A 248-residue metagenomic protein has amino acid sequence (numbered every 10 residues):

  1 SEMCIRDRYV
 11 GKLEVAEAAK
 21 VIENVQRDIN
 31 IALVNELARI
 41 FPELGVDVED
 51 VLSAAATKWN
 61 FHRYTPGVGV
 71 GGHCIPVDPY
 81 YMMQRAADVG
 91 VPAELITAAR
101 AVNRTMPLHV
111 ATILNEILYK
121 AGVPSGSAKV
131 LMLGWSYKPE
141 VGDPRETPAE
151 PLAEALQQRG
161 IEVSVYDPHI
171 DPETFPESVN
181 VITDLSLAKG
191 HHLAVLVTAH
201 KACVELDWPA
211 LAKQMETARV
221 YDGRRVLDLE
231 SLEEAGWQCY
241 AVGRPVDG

Functional and structural regions predicted by a protein language model:
S1-E2, R6-G248: Structural/interface elements that position substrates and couple domains in central-metabolism enzymes
